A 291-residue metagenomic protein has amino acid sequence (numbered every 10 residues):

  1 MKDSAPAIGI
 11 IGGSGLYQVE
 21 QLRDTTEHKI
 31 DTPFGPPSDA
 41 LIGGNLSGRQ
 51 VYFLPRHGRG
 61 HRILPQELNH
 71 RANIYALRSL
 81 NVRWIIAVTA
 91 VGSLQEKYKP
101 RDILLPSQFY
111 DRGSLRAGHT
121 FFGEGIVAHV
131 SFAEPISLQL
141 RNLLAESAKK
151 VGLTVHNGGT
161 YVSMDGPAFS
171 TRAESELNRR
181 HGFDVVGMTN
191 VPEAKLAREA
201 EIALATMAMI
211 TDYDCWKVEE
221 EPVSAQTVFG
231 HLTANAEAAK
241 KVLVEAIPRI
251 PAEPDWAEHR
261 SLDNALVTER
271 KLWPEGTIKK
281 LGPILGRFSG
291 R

Functional and structural regions predicted by a protein language model:
M1-A133, S289-R291: Metabolite-binding pocket within alpha/beta catalytic cores that recognizes anionic/polar moieties
R78-N81, R179, R198: Non-catalytic positions within long, well-ordered alpha-helices that form the structural scaffold/packing of enzyme
R83-W84, D184, A203: Short acidic/polar active-site loop segments enriched in Thr and Asp
Q139, L143-T154, K241-R249: Generic non-transmembrane alpha-helical segments
K150-D184, R260: Active-site/ligand-binding-proximal alpha/beta "capping" segment
M188-Q226: Zn-dependent metallopeptidase/amidohydrolase metal-coordination segment
C215-D263: His/Asp/Glu-rich mid-to-C-terminal helical/loop segments that flank catalytic regions of hydrolases
D255-R291: A short, charged, Gly/Pro-tolerant segment at domain boundaries
